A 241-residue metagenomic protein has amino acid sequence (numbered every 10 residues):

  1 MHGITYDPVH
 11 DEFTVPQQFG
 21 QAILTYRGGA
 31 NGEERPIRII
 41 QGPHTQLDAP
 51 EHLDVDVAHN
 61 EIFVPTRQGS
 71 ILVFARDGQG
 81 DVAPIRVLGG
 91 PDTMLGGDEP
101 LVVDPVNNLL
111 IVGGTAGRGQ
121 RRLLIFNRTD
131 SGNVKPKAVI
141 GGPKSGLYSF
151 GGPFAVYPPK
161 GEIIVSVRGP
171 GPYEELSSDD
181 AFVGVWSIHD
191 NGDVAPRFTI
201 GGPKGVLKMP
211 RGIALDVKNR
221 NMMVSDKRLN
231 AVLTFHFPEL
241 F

Functional and structural regions predicted by a protein language model:
M1-H10, P43-E61, P91-L109, G113 (+4 more regions): Beta-rich, blade/repeat-based domains predominating in secreted/periplasmic proteins but also intracellular
T14-V15, V64, I164-V165: Short beta-strand elements that form the blades of beta-propeller/WD-repeat-like and other beta-sheet-rich scaffold
Q18, G28, T66-Q68, R76 (+5 more regions): Short loop/turn segments immediately following the C-termini of beta-strands
Q21-Y26, S70-F74, G119-I125, P172-G184 (+1 more regions): Structural motif
T25-E33, V73-V82, I125-V134, V185-D193 (+1 more regions): Short loop/turn segments immediately following beta-strands, especially the blade-tip and inter-blade linker loops
E34-G42, V82-G90, V134-G142, D193-G201: Beta-propeller fold detector
M209-F241: Blade-level signature of beta-propeller repeat domains, shared across WD40, Kelch, NHL, RCC1 and BNR/Asp-box propellers
